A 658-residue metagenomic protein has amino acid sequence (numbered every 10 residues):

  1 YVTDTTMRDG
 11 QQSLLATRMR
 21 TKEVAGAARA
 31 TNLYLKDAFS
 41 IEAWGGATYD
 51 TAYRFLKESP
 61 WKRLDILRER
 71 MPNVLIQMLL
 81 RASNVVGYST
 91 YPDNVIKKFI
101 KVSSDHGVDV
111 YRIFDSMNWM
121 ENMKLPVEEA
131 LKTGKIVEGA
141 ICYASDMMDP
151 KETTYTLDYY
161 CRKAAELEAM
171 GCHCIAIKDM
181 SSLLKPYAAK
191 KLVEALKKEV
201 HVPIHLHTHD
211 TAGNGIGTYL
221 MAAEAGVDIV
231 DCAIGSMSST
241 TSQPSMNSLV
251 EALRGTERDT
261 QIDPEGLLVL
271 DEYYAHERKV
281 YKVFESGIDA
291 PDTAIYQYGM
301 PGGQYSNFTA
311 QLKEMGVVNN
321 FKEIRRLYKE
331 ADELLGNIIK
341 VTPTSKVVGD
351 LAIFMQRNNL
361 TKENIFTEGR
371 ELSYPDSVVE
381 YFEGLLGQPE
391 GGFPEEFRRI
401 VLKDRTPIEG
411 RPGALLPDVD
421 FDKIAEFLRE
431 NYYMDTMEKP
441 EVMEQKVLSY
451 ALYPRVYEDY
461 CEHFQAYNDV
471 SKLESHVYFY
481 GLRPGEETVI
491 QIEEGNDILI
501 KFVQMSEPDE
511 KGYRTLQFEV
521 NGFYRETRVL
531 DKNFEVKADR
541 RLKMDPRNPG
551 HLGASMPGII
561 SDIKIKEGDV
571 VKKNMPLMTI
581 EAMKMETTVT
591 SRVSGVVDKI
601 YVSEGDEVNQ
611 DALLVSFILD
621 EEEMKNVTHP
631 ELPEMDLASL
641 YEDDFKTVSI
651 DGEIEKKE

Functional and structural regions predicted by a protein language model:
V2-T5, F39-A43, V74-R81, D109-R112 (+4 more regions): Hydrophobic faces of well-ordered beta-strands that scaffold small-molecule active sites in alpha/beta enzyme cores
G10, I113, I175, G226 (+2 more regions): Conserved, mostly hydrophobic/aromatic
G26-A52, D289-I295, G299-E535, E642-E658: Terminal or standalone catalytic/regulatory effector modules within metabolic enzymes and repeat proteins
A43-V137, I141-R162, S182-P186: Active-site beta->alpha loop and helix N-cap motifs at the rims of alpha/beta catalytic domains
I113-S116, D179, A225-S242: Glycine-rich phosphate-binding active-site loops on the catalytic face of alpha/beta enzymes
A212-V227: Catalytic cores of alpha/beta
I216-G217, S242, V250-L253, T260-V317 (+1 more regions): Core active-site phosphate/anionic-ligand binding loop and the adjoining beta-turn-alpha structural block in enzyme
M544-Y641: Structured functional modules or segments
